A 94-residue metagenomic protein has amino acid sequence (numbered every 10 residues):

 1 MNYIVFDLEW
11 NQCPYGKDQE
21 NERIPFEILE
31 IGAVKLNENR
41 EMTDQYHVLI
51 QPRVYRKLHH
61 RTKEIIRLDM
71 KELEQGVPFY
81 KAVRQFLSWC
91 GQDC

Functional and structural regions predicted by a protein language model:
N2-C94: Conserved non-catalytic scaffold segment of RNase H-like nuclease domains
